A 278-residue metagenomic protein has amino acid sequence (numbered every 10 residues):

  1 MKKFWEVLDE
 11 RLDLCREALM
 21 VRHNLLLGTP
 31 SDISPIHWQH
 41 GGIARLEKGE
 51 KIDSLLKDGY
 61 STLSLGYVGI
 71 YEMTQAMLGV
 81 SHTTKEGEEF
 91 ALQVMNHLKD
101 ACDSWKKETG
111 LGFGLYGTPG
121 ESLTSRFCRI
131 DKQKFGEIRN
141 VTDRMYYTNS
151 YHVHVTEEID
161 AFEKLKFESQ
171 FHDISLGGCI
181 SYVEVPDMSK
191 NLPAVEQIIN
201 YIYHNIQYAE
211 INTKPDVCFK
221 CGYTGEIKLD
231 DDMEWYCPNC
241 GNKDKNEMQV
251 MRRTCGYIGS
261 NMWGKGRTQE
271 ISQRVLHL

Functional and structural regions predicted by a protein language model:
M1-L278: Long, C-terminal-biased catalytic regions of enzyme "large/alpha" subunits
